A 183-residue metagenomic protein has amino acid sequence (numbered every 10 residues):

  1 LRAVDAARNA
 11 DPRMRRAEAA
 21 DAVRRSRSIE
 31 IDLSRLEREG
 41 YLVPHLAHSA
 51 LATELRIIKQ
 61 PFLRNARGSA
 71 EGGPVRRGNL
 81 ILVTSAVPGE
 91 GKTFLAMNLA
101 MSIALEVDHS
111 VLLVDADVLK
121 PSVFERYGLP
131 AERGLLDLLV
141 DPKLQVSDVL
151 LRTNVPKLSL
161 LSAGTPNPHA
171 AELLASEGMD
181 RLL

Functional and structural regions predicted by a protein language model:
L1-R16: A membrane-associated low-complexity tether/scaffold signal
R13-L80: Extreme N-terminal, non-catalytic leader segments that precede Walker-type/kinase nucleotide-binding cores
S28-E39, L46, V83-T84, G89-E90 (+2 more regions): Histidine- and aromatic-rich ligand-binding microenvironments
P44, G89-K92, P168-E172: A generic structural signal for short coil/turn motifs at secondary-structure boundaries
A47-E54, K92-L95, L99, L119 (+4 more regions): Helical mechanochemical/support elements of P-loop NTPase systems and associated helical scaffolds
E54-V118, V123-E125: Walker A/P-loop phosphate-binding motif and the immediately C-terminal alpha-helix
M101-A163: Phosphate-binding loop that captures ATP/GTP phosphates
L150-R152, A163-L183: Phosphate-binding/switch loop-helix module in NTP-utilizing enzymes
